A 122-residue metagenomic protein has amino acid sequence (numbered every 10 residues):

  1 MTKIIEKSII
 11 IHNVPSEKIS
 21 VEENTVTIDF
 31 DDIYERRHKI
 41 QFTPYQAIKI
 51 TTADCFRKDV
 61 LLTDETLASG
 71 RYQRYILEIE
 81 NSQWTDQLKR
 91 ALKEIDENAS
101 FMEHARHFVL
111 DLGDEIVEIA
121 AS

Functional and structural regions predicted by a protein language model:
M1-S122: Surface-exposed, interaction-prone regions used to assemble/regulate multi-protein complexes
